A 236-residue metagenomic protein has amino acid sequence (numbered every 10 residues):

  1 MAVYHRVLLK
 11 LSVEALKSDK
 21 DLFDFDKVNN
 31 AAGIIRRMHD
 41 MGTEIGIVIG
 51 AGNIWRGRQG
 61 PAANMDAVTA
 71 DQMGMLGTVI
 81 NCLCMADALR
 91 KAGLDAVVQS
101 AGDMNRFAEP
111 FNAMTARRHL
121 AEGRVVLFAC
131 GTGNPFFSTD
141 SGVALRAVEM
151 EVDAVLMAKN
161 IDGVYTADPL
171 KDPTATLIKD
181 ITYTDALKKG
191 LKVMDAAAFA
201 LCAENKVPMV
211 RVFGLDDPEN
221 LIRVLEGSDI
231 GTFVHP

Functional and structural regions predicted by a protein language model:
M1-P236: C-terminal catalytic "cap/lid" subdomain
